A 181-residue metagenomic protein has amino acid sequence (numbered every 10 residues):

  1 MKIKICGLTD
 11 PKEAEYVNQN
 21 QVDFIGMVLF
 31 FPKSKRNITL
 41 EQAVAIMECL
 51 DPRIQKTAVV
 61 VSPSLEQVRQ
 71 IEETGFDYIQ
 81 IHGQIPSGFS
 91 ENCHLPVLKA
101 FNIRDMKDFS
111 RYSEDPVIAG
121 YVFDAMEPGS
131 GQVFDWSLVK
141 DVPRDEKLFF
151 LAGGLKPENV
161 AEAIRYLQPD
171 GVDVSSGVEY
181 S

Functional and structural regions predicted by a protein language model:
M1-S181: Conserved N-terminal beta1-alpha1 strand-loop-helix module at the mouth
